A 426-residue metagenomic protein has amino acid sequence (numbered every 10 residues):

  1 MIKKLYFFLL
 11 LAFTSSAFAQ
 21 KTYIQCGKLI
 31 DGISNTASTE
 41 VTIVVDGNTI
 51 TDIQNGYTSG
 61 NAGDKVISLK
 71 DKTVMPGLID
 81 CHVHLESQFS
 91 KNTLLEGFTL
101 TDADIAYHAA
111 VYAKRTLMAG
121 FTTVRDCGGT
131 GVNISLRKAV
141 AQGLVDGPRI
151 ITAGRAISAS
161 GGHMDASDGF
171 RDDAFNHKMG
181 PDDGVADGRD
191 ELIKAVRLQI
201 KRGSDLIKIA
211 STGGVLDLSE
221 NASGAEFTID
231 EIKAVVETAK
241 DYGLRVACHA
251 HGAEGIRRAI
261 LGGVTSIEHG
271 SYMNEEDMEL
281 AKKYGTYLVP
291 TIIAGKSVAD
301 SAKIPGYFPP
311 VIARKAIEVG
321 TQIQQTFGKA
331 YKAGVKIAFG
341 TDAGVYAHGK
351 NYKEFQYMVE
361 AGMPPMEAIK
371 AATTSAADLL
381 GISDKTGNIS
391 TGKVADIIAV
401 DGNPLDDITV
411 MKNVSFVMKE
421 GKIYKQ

Functional and structural regions predicted by a protein language model:
K4-T14: Sec-dependent N-terminal signal peptides
L29, I33-M75: Histidine-rich, glycine-flanked metal-binding segment
K72-Q142, S160-D168, D230, E254 (+1 more regions): Metal-associated gating/positioning segment near the N- to mid-region
S87-I105, K114, S160-G180, V215-I229 (+1 more regions): Active-site gating loops and adjacent loop-to-helix segments of metal-dependent hydrolytic enzymes
F89-T93, H163-M164, L218-S219, I256-G262 (+5 more regions): Histidine/acidic-residue-rich catalytic or RNA/ligand-binding cores of hydrolases and nuclease-related proteins
G97, D241-R245, P310-V311, I317-P404: His/Asp/Glu-enriched, well-ordered alpha-helical/loop segment that forms or immediately abuts the divalent-metal
H108-N133, D146-A156, S204-D217, R245 (+2 more regions): Divalent metal-dependent hydrolysis catalytic cores, especially in the metallo-beta-lactamase
E191-L288, E318-I337: Histidine/acidic residue-rich metal-binding segments in metalloenzymes
